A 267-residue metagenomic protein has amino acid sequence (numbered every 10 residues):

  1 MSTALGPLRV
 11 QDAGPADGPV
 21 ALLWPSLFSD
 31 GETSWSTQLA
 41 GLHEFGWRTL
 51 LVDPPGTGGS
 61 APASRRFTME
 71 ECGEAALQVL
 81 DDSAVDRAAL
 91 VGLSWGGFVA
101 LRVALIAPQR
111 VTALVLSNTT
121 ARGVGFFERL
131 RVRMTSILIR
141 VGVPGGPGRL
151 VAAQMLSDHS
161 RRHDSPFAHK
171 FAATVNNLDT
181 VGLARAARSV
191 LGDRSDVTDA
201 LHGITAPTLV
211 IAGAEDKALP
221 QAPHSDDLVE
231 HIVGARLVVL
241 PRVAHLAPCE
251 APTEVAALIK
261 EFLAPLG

Functional and structural regions predicted by a protein language model:
A4-A61: Conserved HGGG/HGGXW glycine-rich cap/lid loop of the alpha/beta-hydrolase fold
A40, L50-V91, A257: Active-site loop/oxyanion-hole signature of alpha/beta-hydrolase fold enzymes
G92, G96, A100: Gly/Ala-rich beta-loop-alpha elbow adjacent to hydrolase catalytic centers
L101, L105-I106, T112-G142: Flexible "cap/lid" loop of the alpha/beta hydrolase fold
G125-F127, P144-H202: Conserved alpha/beta-hydrolase catalytic His-Asp/Glu region
I204, V210-A212: Short beta-strand/loop motif that positions the catalytic acidic residue of the alpha/beta-hydrolase fold
K217-H224: Conserved alpha/beta-hydrolase "acid-adjacent" motif
G234-G267: Catalytic active-site module of serine/aspartate enzymes centered on a nucleophile-bearing elbow/loop
